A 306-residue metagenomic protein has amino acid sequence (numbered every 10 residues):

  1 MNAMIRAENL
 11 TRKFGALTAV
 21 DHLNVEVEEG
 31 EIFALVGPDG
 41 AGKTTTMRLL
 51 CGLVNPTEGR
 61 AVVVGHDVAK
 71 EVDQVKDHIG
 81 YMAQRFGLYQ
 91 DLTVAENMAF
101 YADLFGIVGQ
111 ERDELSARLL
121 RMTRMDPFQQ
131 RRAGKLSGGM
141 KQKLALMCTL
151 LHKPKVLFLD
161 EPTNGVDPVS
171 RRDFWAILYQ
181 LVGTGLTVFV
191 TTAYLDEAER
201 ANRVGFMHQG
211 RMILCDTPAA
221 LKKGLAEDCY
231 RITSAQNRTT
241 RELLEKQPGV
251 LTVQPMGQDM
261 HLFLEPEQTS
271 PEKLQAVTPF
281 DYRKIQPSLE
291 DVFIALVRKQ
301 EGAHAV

Functional and structural regions predicted by a protein language model:
G59-K70, Q74-V75: Conserved ABC transporter NBD signature motif
D91, R132-L136: Conserved ABC ATPase signature
A99, D103-F128: Conserved ABC ATPase "signature" region
L146: Hydrophobic anchor residue at the start of the ABC signature
L157-E161: Catalytic Walker B motif of ABC-type/P-loop ATPase nucleotide-binding domains
A176-E265: ABC transporter nucleotide-binding domain
Q258-D259, F263-V306: C-terminal coupling/interaction segments
